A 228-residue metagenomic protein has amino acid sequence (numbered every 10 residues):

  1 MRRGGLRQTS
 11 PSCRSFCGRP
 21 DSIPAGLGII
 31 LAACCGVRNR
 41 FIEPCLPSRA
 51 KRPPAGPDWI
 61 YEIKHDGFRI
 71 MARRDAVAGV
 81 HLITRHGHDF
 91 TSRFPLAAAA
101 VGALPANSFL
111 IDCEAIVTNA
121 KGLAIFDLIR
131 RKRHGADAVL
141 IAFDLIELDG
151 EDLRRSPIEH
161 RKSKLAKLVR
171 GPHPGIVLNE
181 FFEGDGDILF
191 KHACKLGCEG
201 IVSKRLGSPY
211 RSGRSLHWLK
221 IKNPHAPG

Functional and structural regions predicted by a protein language model:
R2-G228: Catalytic cores of nucleic-acid ligases and guanylyltransferases
